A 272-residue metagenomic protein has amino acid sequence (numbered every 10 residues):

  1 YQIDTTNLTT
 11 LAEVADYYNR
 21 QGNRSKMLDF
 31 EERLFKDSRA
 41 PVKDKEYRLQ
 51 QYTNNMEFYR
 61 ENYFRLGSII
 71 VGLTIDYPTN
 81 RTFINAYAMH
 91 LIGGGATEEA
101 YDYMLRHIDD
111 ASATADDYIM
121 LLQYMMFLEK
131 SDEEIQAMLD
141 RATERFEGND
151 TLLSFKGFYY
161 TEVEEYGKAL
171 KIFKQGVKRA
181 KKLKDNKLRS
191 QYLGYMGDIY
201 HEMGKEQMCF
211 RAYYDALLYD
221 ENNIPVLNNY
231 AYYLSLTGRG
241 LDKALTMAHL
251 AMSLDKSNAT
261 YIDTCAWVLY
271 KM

Functional and structural regions predicted by a protein language model:
Y1-M272: Alpha-solenoid helical repeat scaffolds
